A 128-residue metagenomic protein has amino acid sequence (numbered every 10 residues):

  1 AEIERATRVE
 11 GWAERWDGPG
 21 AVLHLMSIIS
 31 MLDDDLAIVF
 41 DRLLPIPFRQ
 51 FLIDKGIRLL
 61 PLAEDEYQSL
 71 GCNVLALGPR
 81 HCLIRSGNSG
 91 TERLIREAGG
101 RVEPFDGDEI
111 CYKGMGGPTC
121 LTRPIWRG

Functional and structural regions predicted by a protein language model:
A1-G128: The feature marks the mature, well-folded catalytic cores of soluble enzymes
